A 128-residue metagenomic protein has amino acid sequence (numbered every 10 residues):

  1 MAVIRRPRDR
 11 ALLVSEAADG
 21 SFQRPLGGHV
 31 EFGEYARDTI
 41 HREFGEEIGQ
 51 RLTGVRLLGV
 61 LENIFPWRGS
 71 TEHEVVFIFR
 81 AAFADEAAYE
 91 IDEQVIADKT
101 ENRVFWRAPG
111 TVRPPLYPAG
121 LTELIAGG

Functional and structural regions predicted by a protein language model:
M1-P25: N-terminal strand-loop-strand
V3, T71, V95-A97: Short secondary-structure boundary/capping segments
V3, V14, I78-R80, W106: Conserved hydrophobic/aromatic beta-strand scaffold that supports enzyme active sites
R6-R10, A81-A87, P109-T111: Short loop segments at secondary-structure junctions
F22, L61-P66: Short, solvent-exposed loop/turn segments at secondary-structure junctions
P25-L58, F79: The catalytic Nudix box helix
F65-I91, G128: Active-site-adjacent beta-strand/loop module that shapes the phosphate/pyrophosphate-binding cleft
I78, E90-G127: NUDIX/MutT-family hydrolases
